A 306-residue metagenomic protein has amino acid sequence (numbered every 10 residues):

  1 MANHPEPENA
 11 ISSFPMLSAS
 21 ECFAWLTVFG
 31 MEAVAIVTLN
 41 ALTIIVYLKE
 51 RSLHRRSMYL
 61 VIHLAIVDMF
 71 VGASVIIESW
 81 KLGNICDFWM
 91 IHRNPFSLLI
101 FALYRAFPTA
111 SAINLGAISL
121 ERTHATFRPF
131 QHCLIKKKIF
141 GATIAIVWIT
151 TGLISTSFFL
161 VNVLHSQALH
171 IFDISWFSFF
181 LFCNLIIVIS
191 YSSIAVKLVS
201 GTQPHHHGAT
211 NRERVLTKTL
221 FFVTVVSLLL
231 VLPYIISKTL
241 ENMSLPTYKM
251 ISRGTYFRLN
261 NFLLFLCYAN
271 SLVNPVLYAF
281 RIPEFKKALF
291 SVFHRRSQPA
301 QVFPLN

Functional and structural regions predicted by a protein language model:
M1-N40, G254-R258, P299, N306: Extracellular N-terminal segment of 7TM GPCRs
S18-A33, R56-I118, H170-D173: Extracellular TM2-ECL1-early TM3 structural module of rhodopsin-like
F29-A33, F70-W89, Y104, P108-A112 (+3 more regions): Helix-to-loop junction signature of class
I62-A65, P108, G141-A145, I174 (+2 more regions): Internal alpha-helical transmembrane segments of multi-pass membrane proteins, especially GPCRs
P108-T143: Class A GPCR helix-loop hinge within the 7TM core
T150-S193, N260: Extracellular-loop-to-transmembrane junctions of the mid-late helices
S193-S237: Intracellular effector-coupling site of seven-transmembrane GPCRs, centered on the ICL3-to-TM6 transition
I236-T239, R258-N306: Seventh transmembrane helix
